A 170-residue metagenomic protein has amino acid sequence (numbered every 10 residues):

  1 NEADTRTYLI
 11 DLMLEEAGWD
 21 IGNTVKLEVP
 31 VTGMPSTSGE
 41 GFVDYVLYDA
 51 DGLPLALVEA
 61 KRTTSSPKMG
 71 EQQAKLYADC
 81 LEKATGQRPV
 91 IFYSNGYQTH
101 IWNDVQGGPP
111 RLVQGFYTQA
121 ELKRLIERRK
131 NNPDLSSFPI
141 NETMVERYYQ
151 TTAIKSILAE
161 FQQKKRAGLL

Functional and structural regions predicted by a protein language model:
N1-L57, K61-L170: ATP-dependent helicase/translocase motor core
